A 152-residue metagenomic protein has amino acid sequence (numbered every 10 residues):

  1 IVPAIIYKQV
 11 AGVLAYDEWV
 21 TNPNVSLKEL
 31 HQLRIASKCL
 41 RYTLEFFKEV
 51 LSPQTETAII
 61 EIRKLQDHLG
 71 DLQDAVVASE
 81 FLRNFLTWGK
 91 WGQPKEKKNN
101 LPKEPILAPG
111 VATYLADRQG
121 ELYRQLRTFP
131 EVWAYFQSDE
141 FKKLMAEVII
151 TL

Functional and structural regions predicted by a protein language model:
I1-L152: Cationic, histidine-enriched alpha-helical/coil surfaces that engage anionic ligands
